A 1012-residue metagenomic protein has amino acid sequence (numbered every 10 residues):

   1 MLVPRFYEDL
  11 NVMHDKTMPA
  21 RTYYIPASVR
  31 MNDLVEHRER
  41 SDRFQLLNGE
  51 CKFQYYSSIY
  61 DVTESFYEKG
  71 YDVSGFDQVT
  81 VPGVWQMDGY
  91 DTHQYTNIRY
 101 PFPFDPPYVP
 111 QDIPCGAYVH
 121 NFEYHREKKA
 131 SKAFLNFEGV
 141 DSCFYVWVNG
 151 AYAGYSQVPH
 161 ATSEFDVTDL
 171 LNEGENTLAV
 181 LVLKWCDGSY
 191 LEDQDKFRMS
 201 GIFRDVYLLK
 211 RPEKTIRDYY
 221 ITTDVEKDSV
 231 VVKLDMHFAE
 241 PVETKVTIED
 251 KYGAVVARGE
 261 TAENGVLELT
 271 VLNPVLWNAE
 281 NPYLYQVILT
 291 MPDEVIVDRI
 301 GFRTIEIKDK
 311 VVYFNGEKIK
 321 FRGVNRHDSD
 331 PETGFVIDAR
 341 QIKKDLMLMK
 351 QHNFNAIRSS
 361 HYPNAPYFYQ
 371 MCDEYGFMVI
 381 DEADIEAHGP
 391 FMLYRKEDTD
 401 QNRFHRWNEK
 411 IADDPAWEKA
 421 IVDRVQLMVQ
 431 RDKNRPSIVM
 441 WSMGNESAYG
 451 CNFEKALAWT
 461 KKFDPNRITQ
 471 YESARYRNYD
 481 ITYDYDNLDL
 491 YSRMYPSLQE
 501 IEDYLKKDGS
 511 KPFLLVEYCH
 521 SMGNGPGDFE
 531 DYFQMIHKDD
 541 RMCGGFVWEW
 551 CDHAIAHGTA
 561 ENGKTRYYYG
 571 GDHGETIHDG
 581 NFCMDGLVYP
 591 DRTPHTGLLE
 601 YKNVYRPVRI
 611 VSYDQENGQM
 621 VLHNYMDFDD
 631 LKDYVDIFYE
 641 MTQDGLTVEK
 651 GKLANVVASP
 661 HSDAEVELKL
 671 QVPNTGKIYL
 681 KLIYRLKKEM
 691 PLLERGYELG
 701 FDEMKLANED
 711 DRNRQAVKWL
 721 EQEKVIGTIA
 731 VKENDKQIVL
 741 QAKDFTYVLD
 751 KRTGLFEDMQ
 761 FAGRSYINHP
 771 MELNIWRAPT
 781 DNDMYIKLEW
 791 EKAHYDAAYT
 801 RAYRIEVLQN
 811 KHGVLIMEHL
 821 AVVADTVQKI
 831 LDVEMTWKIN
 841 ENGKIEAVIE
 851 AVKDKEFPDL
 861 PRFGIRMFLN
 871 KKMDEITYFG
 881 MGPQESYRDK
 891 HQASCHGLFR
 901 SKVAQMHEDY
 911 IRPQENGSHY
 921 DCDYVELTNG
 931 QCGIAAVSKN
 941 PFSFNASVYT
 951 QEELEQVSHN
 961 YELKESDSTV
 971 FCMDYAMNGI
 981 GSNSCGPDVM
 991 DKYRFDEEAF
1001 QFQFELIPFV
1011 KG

Functional and structural regions predicted by a protein language model:
M1-E39, T96-I98, A151, Y190 (+3 more regions): Extended substrate-binding grooves/exosites of carbohydrate-active enzymes
L2-M18, D33, H37-R38, K52-Y56 (+7 more regions): Accessory beta-strand-rich segments of carbohydrate-active enzymes
P4, D9, L47-C115, V180-K214 (+4 more regions): Core domains of carbohydrate- and sulfate-ester-processing enzymes
M87-G89, K184, N278, K669-G676 (+2 more regions): Beta-strand/loop-rich accessory regions of lumenal/periplasmic or secreted enzymes, predominantly carbohydrate-active
N172-E175, D235-I307, I678-Q715: Extended acidic/polar, glycine-enriched regions that form or flank non-catalytic beta-rich accessory modules
F203-Y220, R303-K318, D702-I726, D874-F879: Low-complexity, Pro/Ser/Thr- and charge-rich linker/hinge segments at domain boundaries
E213-E240, H595-V635, E721-D735, I849: Surface beta-strand/loop "capping" patches
A262-L272, G645-T675: Intrinsically disordered, low-complexity Pro/Gly/Ser/Thr-rich segments with frequent PxxP/GP/PP motifs and embedded
